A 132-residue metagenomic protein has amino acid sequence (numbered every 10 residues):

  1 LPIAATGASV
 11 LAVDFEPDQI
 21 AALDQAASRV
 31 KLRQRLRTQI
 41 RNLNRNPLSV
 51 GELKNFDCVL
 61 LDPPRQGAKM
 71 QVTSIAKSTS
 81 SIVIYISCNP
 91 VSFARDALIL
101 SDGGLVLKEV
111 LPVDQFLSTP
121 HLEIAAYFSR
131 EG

Functional and structural regions predicted by a protein language model:
L1-G132: Rossmann-like S-adenosyl-L-methionine
